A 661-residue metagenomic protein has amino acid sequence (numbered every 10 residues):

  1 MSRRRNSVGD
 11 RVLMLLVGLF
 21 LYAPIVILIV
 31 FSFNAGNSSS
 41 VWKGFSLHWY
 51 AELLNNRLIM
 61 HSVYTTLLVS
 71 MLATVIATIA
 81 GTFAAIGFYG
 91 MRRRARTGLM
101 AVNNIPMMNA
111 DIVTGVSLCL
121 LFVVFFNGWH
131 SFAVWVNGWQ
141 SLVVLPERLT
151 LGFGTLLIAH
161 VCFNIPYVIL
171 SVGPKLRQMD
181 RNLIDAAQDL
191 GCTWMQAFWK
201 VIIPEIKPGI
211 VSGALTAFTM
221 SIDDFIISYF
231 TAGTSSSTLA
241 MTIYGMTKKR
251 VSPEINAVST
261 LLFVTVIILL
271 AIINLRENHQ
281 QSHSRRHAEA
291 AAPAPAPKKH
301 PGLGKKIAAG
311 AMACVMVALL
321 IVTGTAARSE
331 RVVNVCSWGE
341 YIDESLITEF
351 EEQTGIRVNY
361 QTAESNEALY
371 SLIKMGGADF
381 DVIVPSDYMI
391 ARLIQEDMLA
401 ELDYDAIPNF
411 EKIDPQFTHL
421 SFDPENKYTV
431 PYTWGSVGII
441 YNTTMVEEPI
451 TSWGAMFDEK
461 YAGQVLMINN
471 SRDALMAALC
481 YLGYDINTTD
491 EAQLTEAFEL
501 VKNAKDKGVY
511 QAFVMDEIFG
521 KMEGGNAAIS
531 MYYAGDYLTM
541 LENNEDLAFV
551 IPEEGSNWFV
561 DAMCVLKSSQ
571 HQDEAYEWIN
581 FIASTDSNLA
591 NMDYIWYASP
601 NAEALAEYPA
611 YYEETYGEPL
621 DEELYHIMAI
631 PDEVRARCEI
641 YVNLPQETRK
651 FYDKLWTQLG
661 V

Functional and structural regions predicted by a protein language model:
M1-S7, L72-N103, V116-V124, F198 (+2 more regions): Transmembrane-helix boundary motif in ABC transporter permease subunits
R3-S7, Y50-L58, I222-H279: Interhelical loop and adjacent transmembrane-helix boundary motif in polytopic membrane transport permeases
R3-V12, R92, G173-I184, Q188 (+2 more regions): C-terminal transmembrane helix and the adjacent membrane-cytosol boundary/short C-terminal tail of inner/organellar
L13, G18-I25, N109, C162-G173 (+2 more regions): Transmembrane alpha-helices
A23-R57, Y229-T234, N278, S282: Short membrane-interfacial helix/loop motifs at transmembrane-helix boundaries
S38, L47, I112-V161, M195 (+1 more regions): Membrane-interfacial helix termini and adjacent extracytoplasmic/periplasmic loops of multi-pass transporters
L190-G191, P204, T433, V437: Glycine/proline-centered hinge or cleavage motifs at structural transition points of membrane proteins
G324-L393, G520: Early extracytoplasmic/lumenal segment of secretory-pathway proteins
